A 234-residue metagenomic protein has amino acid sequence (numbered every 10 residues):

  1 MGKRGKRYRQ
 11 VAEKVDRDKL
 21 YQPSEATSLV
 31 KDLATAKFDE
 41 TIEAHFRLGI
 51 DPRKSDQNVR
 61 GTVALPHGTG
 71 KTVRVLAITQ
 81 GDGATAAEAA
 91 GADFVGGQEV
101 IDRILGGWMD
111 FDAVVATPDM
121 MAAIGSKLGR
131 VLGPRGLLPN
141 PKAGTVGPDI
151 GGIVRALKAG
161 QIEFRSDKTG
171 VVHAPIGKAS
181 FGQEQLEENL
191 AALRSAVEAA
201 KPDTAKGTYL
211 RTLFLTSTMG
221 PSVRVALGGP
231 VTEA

Functional and structural regions predicted by a protein language model:
M1-K19, D32, F38, E43: C-terminal alpha-helical interaction appendages
R4, G81-A86, R103-I104, A123-S126: Short, glycine/polar-rich helix-capping loops at beta-to-alpha or helix-loop-helix junctions that flank or form
K6, D18-Y21, E25, A36-D39 (+7 more regions): Conserved active-site and cofactor/substrate-binding residues in soluble primary-metabolism enzymes
Q10, V15, Q22, I153-A234: Positively charged, low-complexity, intrinsically disordered RNA-binding extensions
Y21-T85, D112: Translation machinery proteins
A26, A87, G133, L215: Residue-level signature of catalytic and energy-coupling elements of molecular machines, predominantly ATP/GTP-dependent
T41-L48, P52, R60-A64, L105 (+3 more regions): Glycine/charge-rich, flexible interdomain linkers and switch-proximal surface loops that mediate coupling
A92-E198: Long, charge-patterned amphipathic alpha-helical coiled-coil/hairpin "stalk" segments used as oligomerization
